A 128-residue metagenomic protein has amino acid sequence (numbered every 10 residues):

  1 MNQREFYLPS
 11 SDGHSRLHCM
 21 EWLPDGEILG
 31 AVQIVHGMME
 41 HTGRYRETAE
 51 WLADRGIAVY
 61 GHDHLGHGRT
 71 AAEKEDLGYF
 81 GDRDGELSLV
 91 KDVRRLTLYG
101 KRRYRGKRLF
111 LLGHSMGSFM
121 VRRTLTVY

Functional and structural regions predicted by a protein language model:
M1-G26: N-terminal cap/lid segment of alpha/beta-hydrolase-fold proteins
L29-Q33, R108: Alpha/beta-hydrolase fold active-site loops
V32, G37-E40: Active-site glycine-rich loops that stabilize anionic/oxyanionic intermediates across multiple enzyme folds
T42-R44, R69: Short N-terminal helix/helix-N-cap motif within the alpha/beta-hydrolase-1
A49-E75: Conserved alpha/beta-hydrolase
G81-K101: Alpha/beta-hydrolase active-site loop
Y104-S115: Alpha/beta-hydrolase fold nucleophile elbow
S118-Y128: Short glycine-enriched nucleophile-adjacent loop and the immediately C-terminal alpha-helix near the catalytic center
